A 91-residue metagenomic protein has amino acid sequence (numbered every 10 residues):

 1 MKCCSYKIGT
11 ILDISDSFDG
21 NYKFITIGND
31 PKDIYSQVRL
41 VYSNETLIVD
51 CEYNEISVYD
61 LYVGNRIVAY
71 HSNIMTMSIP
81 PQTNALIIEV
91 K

Functional and structural regions predicted by a protein language model:
M1-K32, C51-K91: Short, flexible, surface-exposed loop segments at domain boundaries
Y35-I56: Beta-strand/loop nucleic-acid-binding surfaces
